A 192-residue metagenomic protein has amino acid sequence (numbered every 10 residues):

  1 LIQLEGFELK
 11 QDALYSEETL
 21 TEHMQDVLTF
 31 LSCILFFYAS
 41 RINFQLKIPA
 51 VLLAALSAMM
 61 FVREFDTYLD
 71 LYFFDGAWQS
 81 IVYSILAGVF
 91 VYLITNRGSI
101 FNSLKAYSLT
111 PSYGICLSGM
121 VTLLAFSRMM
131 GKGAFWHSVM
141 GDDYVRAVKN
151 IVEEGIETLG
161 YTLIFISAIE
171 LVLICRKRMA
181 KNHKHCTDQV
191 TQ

Functional and structural regions predicted by a protein language model:
I2-D12, V62-L71, G98, M129-M140: Juxtamembrane "helix-exit" motif on the non-cytosolic side of transmembrane helices
G6-E18, F36-P49: Short juxtamembrane and helix-loop transition motifs at transmembrane-helix boundaries in membrane proteins
D12-T21, D70-V82, D142-E153: Non-cytosolic membrane-interface motifs at loop->transmembrane helix junctions
T19-L28, P49-V51: Structural signature of hydrophobic alpha-helical transmembrane segments
Q25-Y38, V82-R97, G155-L171: Hydrophobic cores of alpha-helical transmembrane segments in multi-pass inner/ER membrane proteins, independent
F44-A55, P111-L117: Membrane-interfacial loop-to-transmembrane alpha-helix junctions, especially the N-terminal start
A54-L109: Membrane-proximal helix-loop-helix units in multi-pass membrane proteins
A125-S138, V152-Q189: C-terminal transmembrane-bundle signature of multipass membrane proteins, characterized by strong activation on
